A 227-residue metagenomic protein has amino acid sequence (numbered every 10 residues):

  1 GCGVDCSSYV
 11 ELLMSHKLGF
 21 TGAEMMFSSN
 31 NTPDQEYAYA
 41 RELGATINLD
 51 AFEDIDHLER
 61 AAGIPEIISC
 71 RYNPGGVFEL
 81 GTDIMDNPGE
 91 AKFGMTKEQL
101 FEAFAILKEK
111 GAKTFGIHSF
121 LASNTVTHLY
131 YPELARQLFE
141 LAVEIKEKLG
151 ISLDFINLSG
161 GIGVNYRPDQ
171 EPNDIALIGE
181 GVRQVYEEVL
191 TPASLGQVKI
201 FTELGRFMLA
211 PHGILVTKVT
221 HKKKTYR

Functional and structural regions predicted by a protein language model:
G1-F155, V164, V185, K222-K223: Active-site-proximal beta-alpha core segment in soluble small-molecule metabolic enzymes
V126-R227: C-terminal active-site-proximal or functional interface alpha/beta core segments in diverse enzymes
